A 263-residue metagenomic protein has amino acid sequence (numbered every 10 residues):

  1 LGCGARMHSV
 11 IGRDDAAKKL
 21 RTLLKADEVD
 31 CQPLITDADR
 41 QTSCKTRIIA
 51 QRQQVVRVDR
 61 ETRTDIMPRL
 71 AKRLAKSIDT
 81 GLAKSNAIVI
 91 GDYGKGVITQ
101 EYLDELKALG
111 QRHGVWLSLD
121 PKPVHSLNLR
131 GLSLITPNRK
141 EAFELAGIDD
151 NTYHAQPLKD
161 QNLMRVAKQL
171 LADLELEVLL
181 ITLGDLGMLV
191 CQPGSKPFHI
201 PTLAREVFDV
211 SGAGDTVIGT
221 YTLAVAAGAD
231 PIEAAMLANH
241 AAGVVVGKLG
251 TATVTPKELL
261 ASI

Functional and structural regions predicted by a protein language model:
L1-C44, L259-S262: Substrate-binding N-lobe of the ribokinase-like
L1-G2, I78-N86: Glycine-rich phosphate/diphosphate-binding loops that line cofactor/substrate pockets in enzymes
R6-V10, P33, A87-V89, S118 (+1 more regions): A structural signal for isolated positions on well-ordered beta-strands in alpha/beta enzyme cores
V10, L34-R40, R47-L82: Conserved phosphate-binding/catalytic loop of the ribokinase/pfkB sugar-kinase fold
K84-V97: Short acidic, glycine-rich surface-loop motifs adjacent to enzyme active sites
V89, Y102, L106, L117-L119 (+5 more regions): Extended, hydrophobic alpha-helical segments in both membrane/secreted and soluble proteins
K95-P197: Conserved phosphate/ATP/ADP-binding segment of small-molecule kinases
Q169, E177, L203-S262: Conserved post-catalytic alpha-helical subdomain immediately downstream of the catalytic base and nucleotide-binding
